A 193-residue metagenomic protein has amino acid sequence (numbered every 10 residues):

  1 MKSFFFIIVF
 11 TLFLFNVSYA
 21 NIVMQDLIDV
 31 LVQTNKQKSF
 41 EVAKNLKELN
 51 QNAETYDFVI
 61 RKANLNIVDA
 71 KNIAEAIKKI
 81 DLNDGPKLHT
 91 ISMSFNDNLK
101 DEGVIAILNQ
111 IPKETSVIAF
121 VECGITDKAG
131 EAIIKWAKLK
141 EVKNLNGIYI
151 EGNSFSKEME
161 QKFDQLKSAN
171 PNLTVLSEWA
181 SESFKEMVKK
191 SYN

Functional and structural regions predicted by a protein language model:
F4-L14: Sec-dependent N-terminal signal peptides
L14-N193: Leucine-rich tandem repeat or coiled-coil scaffolds
